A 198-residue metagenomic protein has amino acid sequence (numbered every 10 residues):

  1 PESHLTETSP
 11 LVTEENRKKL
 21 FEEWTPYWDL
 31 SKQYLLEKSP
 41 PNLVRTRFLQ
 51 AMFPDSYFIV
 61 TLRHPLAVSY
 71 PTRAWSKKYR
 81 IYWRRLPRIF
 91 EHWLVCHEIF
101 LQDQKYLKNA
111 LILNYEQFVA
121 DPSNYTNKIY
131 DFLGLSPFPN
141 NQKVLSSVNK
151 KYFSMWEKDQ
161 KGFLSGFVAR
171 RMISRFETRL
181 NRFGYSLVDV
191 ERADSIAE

Functional and structural regions predicted by a protein language model:
P1-L43, E98, S165-A193: PAPS-dependent sulfation machinery
E2-L5, L30-N140, S154: PAPS-dependent sulfotransferase catalytic domain
S9-E14, Y82, L86-I89, E157 (+2 more regions): Alpha-helix initiation/capping motif
R73-S76, L101-Q104, N124, D131-E198: PAPS-dependent sulfotransferases, especially Golgi type II membrane carbohydrate sulfotransferases
